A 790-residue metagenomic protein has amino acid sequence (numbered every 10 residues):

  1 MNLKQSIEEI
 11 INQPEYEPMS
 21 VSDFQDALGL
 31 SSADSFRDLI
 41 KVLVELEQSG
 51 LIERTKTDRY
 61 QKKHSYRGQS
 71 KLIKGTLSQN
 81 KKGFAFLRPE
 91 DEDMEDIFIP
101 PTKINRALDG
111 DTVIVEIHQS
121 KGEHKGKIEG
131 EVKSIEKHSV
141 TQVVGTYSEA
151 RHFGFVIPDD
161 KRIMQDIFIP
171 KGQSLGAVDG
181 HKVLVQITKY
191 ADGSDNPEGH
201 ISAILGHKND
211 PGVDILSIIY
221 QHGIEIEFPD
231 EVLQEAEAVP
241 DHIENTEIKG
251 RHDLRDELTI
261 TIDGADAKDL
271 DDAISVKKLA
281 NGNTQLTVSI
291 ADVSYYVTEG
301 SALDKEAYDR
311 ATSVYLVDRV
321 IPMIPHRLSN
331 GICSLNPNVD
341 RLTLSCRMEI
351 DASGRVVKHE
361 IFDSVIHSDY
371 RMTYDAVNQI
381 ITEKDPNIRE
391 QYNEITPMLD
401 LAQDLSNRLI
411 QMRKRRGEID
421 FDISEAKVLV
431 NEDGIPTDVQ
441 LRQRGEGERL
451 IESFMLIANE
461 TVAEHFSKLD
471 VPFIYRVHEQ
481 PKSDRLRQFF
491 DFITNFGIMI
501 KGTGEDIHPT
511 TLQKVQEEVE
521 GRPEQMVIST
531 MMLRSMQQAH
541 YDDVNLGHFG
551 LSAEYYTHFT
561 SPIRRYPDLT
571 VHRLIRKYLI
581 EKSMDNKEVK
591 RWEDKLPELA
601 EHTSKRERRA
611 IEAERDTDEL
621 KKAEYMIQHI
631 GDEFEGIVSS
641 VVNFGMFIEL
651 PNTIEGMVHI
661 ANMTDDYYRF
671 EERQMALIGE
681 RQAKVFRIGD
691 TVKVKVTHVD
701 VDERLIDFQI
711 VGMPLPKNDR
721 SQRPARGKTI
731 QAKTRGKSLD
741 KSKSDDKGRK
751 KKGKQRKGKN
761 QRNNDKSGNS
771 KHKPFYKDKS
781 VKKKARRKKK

Functional and structural regions predicted by a protein language model:
M1-T287, S294-D340, R371, N378 (+2 more regions): Charge-lined substrate channels and their catalytic hotspots, especially those that engage the 3′ end of RNA
D26, Y190-A191, S217-I224, E231-L650 (+5 more regions): Electropositive polyanion-binding surfaces
Q48-K56, K693-N718: Intrinsically disordered, low-complexity glycine/proline-rich and charged
F86-E90, F98, F155-D160, F647-P651 (+2 more regions): Short, acidic/hydrophobic/Gly-rich beta-strand patch recurrent on exposed beta strands that often constitutes part
M94-P100, I163-I169, I654-F670, N718 (+1 more regions): A short macromolecule-binding patch
D111, H659-D702, I706, R723: Intrinsically disordered, low-complexity linker and terminal regions at domain boundaries
